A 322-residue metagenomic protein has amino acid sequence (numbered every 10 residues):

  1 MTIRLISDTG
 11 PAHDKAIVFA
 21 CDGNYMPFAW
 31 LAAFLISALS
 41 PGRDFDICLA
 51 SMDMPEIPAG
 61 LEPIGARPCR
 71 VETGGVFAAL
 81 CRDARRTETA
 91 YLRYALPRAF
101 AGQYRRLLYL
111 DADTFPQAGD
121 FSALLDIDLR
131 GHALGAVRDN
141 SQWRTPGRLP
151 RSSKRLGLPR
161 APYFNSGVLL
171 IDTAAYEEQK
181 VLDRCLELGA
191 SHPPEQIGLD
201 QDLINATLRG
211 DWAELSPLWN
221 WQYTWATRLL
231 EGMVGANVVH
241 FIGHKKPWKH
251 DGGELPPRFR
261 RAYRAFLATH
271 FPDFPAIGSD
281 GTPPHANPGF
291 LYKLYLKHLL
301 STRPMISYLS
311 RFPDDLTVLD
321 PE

Functional and structural regions predicted by a protein language model:
M1-K15, C21, S166, T173-E322: A glycosyltransferase accessory/donor-loop signature
G23-W30: A short, glycine/small-residue-rich beta-strand->loop->alpha-helix junction that serves as a flexible
L35-R43: Short, acidic, metal-binding catalytic loop of nucleotide-sugar glycosyltransferases
D46-M52, A136-V137: Short internal beta-strands
D53-A59, R144: Short, charged/polar "capping" segments at the starts of alpha-helices and the immediately preceding loops
I57-P58, P63-F100: Active-site-proximal specificity loops/subdomain of glycosyltransferases
T89-T145, Y163, L170-I171: GT-A fold catalytic core of metal-dependent nucleotide-sugar glycosyltransferases, centered on the diacidic
L156-V168, Q196: A recurrent flexible, glycine/aromatic-enriched loop bordering the glycosyltransferase active site that acts as
